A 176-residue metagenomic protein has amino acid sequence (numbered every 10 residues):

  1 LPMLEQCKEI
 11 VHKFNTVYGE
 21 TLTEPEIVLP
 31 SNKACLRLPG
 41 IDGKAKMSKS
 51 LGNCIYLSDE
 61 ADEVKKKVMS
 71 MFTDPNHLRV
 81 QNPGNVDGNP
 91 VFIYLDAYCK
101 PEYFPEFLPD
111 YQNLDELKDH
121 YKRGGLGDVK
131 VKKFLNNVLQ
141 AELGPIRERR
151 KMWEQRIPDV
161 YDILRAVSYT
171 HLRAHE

Functional and structural regions predicted by a protein language model:
L1-Q140: Active-site cores that bind ATP or allylic diphosphates and position pyrophosphate for catalysis
A61, S168-T170: Residues at or immediately preceding the N-termini of alpha-helices
Y111, R123, N137, A141-L164: Mature, solvent-exposed C-terminal subdomains and processed small-chain segments of exported/organellar
T170-E176: Conserved small/polar residues in nucleotide/adenosyl-binding loops
